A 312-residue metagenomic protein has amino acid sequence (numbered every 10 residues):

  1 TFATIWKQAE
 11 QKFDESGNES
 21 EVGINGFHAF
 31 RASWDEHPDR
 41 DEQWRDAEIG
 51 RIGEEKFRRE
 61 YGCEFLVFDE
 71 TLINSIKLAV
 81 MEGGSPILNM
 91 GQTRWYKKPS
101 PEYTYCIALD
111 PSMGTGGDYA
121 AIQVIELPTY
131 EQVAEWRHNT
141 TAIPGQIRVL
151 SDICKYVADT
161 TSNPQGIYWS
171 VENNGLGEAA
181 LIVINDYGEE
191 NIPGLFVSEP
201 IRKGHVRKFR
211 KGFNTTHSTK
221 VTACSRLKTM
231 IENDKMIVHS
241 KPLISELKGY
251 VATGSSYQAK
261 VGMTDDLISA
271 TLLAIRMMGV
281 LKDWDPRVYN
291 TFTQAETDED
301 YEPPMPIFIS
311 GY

Functional and structural regions predicted by a protein language model:
T1, E126-S256, P304-Y312: Mg2+-dependent endonuclease catalytic cores in nucleic-acid-processing enzymes, primarily RNase H-like
T1-I52, A180-N185: ASCE P-loop NTPase helicase motor core
H28-A32, I107, P193, K211: Hydrophobic/aromatic beta-strand patches that form the interior of the parallel beta-sheet core in alpha/beta enzyme
F30-A32, Y61, E135-W136: Hydrophobic residues at beta-strand termini and immediately following loops that shape nucleotide-binding pockets
W34-L109: ATPase catalytic-site recognition across NTP-hydrolyzing enzymes
S100-L127: Gly/Thr-rich phosphate-binding beta-strand-loop-beta motif of the actin/hexokinase/Hsp70
D266-M278: Stable alpha-helical structural segments in soluble proteins, enriched in small hydrophobic residues
I275-Y312: Acidic two-metal-ion nuclease catalytic site recognized across multiple nuclease folds, prominently DnaQ/RNase D-T
